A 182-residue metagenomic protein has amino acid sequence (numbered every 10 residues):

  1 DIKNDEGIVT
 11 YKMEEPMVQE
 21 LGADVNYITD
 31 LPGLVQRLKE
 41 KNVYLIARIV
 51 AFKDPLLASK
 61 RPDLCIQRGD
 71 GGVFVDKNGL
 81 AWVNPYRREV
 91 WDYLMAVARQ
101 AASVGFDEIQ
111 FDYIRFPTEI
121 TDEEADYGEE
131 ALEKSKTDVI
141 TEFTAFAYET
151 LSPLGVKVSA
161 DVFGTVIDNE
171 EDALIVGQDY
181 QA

Functional and structural regions predicted by a protein language model:
D1-G7, Q100-Q110, A182: Catalytic domains of carbohydrate-active enzymes, especially glycoside hydrolases
D1-Y27: Aromatic-lined carbohydrate-binding/catalytic grooves of carbohydrate-active enzymes
E14, P55, S59-D63, V104-T137: Active-site-proximal loop/short-helix segments that contain or immediately flank catalytic acid/base residue(s)
Q19-V43, S135-A145: Aromatic- and glycine-enriched glycan-recognition loops and surfaces that form the carbohydrate-binding subsites
E20-D24, G79-R88, A98-R99, E130-T137 (+1 more regions): Second-shell loop/turn segments in exported
G33-Q36, F52-S103: Active-site-adjacent "subsite" loops/lids of carbohydrate-active enzymes
L38, L45, L94, A101 (+1 more regions): Conserved, mostly hydrophobic/aromatic
N42-L56, Q110-Y113, K134-G177: Aromatic-lined carbohydrate-recognition surfaces of secreted/lumenal glycan-active proteins
